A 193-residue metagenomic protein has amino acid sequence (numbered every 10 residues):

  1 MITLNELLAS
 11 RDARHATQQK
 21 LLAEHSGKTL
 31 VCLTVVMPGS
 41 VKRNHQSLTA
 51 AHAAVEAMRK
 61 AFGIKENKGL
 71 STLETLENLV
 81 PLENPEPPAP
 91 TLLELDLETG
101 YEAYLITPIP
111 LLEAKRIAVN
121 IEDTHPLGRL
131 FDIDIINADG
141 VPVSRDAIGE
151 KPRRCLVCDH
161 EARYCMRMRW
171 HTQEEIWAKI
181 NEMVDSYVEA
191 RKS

Functional and structural regions predicted by a protein language model:
M1-G63, D96, R116, N120-K192: Long, contiguous binding/interaction regions
C32-L111: Short, well-structured hydrophobic secondary-structure segments
